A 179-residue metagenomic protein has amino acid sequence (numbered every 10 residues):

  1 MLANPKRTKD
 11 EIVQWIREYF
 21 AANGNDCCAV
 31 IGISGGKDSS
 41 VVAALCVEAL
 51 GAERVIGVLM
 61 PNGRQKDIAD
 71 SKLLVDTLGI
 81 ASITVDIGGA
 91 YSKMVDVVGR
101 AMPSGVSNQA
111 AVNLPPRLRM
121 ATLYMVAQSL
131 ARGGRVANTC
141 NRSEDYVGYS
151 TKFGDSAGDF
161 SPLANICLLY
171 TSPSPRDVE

Functional and structural regions predicted by a protein language model:
M1-S150: ATP-dependent adenylation/nucleotidyltransferase module used to activate substrates
M120, C167-L169: A structural signal for well-ordered alpha-helical scaffolds and beta->alpha junctions
C140-R142, L163-I166: Histidine- and/or cysteine-centered catalytic micro-motif in compact active-site loops
Y149-N165: A mobile, often basic/glycine-rich helix-loop segment that functions as the active-site lid/recognition loop
Y170-E179: Conserved small/polar residues in nucleotide/adenosyl-binding loops
